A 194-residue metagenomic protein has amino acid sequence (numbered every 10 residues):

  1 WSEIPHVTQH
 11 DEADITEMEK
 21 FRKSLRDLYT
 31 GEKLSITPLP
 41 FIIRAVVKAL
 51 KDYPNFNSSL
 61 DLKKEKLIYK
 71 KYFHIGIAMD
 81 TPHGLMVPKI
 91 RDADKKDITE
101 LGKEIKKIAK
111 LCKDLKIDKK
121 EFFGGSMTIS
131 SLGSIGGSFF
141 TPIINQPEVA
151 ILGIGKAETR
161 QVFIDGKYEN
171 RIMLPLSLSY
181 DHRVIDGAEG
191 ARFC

Functional and structural regions predicted by a protein language model:
W1-C194: C-terminal catalytic/motor cores of large multi-domain enzyme assemblies
